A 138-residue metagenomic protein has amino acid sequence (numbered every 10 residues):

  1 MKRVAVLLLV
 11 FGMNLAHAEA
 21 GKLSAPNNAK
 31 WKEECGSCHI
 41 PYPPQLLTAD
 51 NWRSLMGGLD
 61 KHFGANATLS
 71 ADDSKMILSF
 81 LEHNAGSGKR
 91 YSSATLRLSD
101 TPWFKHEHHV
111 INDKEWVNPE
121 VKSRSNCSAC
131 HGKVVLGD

Functional and structural regions predicted by a protein language model:
M1-K2, M13: Residue-level micro-sites within transmembrane alpha helices that shape and flank functional polar/acidic positions
K2-L8: Sec-dependent signal peptide recognition, specifically the positively charged N-region followed immediately by
L9-A18: Hydrophobic h-region of N-terminal signal peptides that target proteins for export in Gram-negative bacteria
A20-S79, A85-D138: Sequence context surrounding c-type heme c attachment/ligation sites in exported
